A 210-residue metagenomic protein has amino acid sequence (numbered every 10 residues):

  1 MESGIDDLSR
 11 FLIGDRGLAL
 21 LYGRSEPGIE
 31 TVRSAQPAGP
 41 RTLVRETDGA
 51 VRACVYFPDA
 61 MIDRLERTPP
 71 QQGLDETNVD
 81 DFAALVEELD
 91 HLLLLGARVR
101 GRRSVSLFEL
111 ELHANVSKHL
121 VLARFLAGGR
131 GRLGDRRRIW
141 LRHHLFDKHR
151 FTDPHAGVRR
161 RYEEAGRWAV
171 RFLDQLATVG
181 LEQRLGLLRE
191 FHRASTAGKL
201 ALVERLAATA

Functional and structural regions predicted by a protein language model:
M1-R52, G73-L74: A metal-dependent hydrolase signature that marks the N-terminal structural subdomain at the beginning of catalytic folds
M1-S3, L126-G129, L202-A210: N-terminal low-structure segments adjacent to metalloprotease catalytic domains across cellular compartments
G49-F57, A84-E88: Short coil-to-beta-strand
I62-A83, V105: Short pre-active-site segment immediately N-terminal to the catalytic Zn-binding motif
F82-G96: Active-site recognition of the HExxH zinc-binding catalytic motif
A97, L122-G129, A177-G180: Long, hydrophobic, amphipathic alpha-helical segments used as structural scaffolds
S104-H144: Post-HExxH zinc-binding segment in Zn-dependent metallohydrolases
F151-A210: Pan-zinc metallopeptidase signature
